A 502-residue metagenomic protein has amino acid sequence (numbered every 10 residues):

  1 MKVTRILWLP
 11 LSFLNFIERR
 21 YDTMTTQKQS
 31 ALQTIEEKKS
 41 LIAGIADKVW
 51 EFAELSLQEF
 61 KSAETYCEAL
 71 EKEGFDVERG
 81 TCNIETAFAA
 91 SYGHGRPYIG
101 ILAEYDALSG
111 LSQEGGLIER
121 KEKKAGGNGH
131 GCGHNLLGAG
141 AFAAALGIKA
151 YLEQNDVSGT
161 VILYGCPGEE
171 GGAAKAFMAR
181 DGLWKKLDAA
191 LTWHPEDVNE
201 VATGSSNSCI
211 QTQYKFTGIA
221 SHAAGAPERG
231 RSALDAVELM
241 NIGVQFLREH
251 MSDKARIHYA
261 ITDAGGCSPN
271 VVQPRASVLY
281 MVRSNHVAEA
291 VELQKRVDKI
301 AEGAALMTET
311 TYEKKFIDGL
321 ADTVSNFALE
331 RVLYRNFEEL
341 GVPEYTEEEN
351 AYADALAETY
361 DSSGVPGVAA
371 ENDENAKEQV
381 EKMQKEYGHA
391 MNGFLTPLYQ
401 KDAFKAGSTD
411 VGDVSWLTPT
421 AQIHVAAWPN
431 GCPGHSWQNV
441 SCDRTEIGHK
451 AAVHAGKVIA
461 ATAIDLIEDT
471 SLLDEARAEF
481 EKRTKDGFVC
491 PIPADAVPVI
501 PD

Functional and structural regions predicted by a protein language model:
I6-T23: Short, Lys/Arg-enriched N-terminal segments with co-localized hydrophobic residues within the first ~10-30 amino acids
T26, G44-K48, E119-G127, F216-A224 (+3 more regions): A short small-residue
T26-H130, N135, A139-A143, G147-G159: Acidic/His- and Gly-rich active-site-bordering loop/insert found across diverse amide/peptide-bond hydrolases
Q27, K38-I45, Q58-A69, P97 (+20 more regions): General structural feature for long, well-ordered alpha-helical segments within catalytic domains of soluble enzymes
V49, I101, H134, L163 (+7 more regions): Divalent metal-coordination and catalytic microenvironments
T86, L108-G110, I118-G129, N135-L136 (+3 more regions): Histidine/acidic-residue-rich, glycine-tolerant segments that coordinate divalent metal ions
E238-D502: Metal-dependent amide/peptide-bond hydrolase catalytic core, centered on the "pita-bread" metallohydrolase fold
